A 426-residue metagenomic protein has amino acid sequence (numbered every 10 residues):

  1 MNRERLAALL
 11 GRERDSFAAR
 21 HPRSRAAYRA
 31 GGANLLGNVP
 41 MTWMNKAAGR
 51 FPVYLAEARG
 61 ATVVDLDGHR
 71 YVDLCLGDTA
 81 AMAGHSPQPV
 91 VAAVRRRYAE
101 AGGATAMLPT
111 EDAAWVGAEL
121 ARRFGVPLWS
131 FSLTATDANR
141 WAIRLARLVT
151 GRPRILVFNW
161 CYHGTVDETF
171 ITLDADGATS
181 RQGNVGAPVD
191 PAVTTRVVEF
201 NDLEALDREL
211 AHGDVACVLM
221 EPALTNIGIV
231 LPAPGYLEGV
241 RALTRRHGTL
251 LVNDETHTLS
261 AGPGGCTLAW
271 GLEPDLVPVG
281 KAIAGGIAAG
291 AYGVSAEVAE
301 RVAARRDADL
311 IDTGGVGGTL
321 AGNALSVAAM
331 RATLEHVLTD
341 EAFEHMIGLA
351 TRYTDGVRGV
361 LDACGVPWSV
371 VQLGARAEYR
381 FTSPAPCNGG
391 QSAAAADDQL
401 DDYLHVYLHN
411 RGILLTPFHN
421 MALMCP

Functional and structural regions predicted by a protein language model:
M1-P426: Conserved N-terminal phosphate-binding loop of PLP-dependent enzymes in the Aspartate aminotransferase
